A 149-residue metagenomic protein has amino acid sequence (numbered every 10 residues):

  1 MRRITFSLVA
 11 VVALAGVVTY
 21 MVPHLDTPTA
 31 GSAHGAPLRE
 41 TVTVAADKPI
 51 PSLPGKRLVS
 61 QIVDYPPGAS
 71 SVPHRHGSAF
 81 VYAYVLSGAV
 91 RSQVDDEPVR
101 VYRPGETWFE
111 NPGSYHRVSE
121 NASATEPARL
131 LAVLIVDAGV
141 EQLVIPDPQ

Functional and structural regions predicted by a protein language model:
M1-V11: N-terminal Sec-pathway targeting helices
V12-P23: Hydrophobic alpha-helical membrane-insertion segments, chiefly the h-region of N-terminal signal peptides
H24-G35: Ser/Thr/Pro/Gly-rich low-complexity linker/stalk segments immediately outside membranes or between
A36-P73: A short glycine-rich, His/Asp/Glu-containing loop-to-beta-strand
P54-G55, Y65-P67, D96-S114: Short acidic-glycine-tyrosine-enriched beta hairpin
S71-H76, V94, V101, S119-N121: Short histidine-centered beta-strand/loop micro-motifs that create catalytic or ligand/metal-coordination sites
S78-E97, E106: Glycine- and acidic-residue-biased ligand/ion/polar-headgroup-sensing regions
P98-V99, G113-V140: Ligand-binding loop in jelly-roll beta-barrel domains
